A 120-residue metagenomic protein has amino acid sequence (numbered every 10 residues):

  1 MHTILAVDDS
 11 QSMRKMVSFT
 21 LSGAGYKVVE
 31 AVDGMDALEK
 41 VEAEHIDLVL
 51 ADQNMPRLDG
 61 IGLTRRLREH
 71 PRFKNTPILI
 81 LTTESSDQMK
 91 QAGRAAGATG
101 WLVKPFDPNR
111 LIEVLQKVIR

Functional and structural regions predicted by a protein language model:
H2-S12, V17-L21, V49: Conserved acidic segment of CheY-like receiver
G25-V32, K40: Short hydrophobic/Thr-rich beta-strand motif most characteristic of the beta2 strand and flanking loop of CheY-like
A31-M35, P108: Conserved Asp/Asn-Gly motif in the active-site loop of CheY-like receiver
D52, T82: Active-site residues of response regulator receiver
M55: Receiver (REC) domain active-site loop signature in two-component systems and cognate sites in sensor histidine kinases
F106-L115: C-terminal output helix
